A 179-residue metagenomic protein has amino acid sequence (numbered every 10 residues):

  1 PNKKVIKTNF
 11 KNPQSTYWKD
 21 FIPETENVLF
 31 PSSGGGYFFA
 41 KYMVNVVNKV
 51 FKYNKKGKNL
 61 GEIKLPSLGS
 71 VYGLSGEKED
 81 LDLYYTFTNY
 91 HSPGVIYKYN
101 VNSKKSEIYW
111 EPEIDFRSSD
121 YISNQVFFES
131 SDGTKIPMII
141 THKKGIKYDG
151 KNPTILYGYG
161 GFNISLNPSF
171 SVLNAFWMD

Functional and structural regions predicted by a protein language model:
P1, T8-N9, F39-V46, Y84-H91: Beta-strand C-termini and the immediately following turn/loop, strongest in propeller blades
K4-I6, K49-F51, V95-Y97: A short loop-to-beta-strand structural motif that recurs across blades of beta-propeller domains
K4-T8, S169-F170: Beta-propeller blade termini and top-face loops
N9-L29, K55-G73, N102-D120: Multi-bladed beta-propeller domains
N27, N48-K49, V95, N124: Residue-level marker for the onset of beta-strands and adjacent loop->beta junctions in well-ordered domains
S32-G35: Repeat-blade elements of multi-bladed beta-propeller folds
F38-F39, M43, V47-K58, E62-I63 (+1 more regions): C-terminal closing repeat unit and adjoining cap/tail of repeat-based domains
Y72-D179: Serine-hydrolase catalytic core recognition
